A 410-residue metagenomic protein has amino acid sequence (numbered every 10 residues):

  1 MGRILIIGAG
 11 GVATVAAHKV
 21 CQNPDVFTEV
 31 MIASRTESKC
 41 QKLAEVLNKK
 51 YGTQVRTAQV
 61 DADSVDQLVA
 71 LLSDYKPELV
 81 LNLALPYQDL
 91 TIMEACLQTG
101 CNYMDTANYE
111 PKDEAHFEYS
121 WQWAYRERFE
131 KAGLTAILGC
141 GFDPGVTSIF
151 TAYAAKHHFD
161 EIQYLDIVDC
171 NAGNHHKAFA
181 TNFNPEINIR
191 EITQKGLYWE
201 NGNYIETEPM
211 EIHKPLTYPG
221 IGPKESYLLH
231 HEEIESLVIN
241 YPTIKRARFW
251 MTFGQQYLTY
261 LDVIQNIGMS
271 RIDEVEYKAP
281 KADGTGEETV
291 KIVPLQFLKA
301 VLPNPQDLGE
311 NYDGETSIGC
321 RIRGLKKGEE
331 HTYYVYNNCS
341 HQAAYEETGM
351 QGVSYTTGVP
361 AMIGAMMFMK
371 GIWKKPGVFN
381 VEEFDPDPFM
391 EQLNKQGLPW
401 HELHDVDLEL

Functional and structural regions predicted by a protein language model:
A9-G10: Glycine-rich Rossmann-fold phosphate-binding loop(s) that bind the pyrophosphate of adenine dinucleotide cofactors
A13-T14: N-terminal Rossmann-fold NAD(P) dinucleotide-binding loop
R35-K39: Helix N-cap at the beta1-alpha1 junction of Rossmann-like dinucleotide-binding domains, i.e., the first residues
K50-S64: Rossmann-fold cofactor-recognition segment
D61-P77, Q88: Conserved Rossmann-fold cofactor-binding substructure of NAD(P)-dependent oxidoreductases
L72, E78-N82, Y103-M104: N-terminal Rossmann-like NAD(P) cofactor-binding module of classical short-chain dehydrogenase/reductase
A107-L134: Rossmann-fold NAD(P)-binding glycine/threonine-rich loop
K156-L410: C-terminal catalytic/substrate-binding lobe primarily of soluble NAD(P)-dependent oxidoreductases
